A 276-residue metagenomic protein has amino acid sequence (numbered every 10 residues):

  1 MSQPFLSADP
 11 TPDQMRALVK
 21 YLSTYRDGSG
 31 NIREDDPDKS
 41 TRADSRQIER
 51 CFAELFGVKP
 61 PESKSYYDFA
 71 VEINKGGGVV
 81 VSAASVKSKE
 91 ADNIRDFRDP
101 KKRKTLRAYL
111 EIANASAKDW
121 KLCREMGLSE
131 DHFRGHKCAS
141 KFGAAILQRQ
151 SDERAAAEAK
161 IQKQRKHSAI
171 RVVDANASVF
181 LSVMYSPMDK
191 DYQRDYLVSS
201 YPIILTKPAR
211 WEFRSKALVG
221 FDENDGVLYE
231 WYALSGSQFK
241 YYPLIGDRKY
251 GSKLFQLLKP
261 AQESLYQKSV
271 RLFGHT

Functional and structural regions predicted by a protein language model:
M1-S65, S88-T276: Nucleic-acid endonuclease domains
K64-A83: Short acidic loop-to-beta-strand element that houses the catalytic metal-binding Asp/Glu of nuclease active sites
